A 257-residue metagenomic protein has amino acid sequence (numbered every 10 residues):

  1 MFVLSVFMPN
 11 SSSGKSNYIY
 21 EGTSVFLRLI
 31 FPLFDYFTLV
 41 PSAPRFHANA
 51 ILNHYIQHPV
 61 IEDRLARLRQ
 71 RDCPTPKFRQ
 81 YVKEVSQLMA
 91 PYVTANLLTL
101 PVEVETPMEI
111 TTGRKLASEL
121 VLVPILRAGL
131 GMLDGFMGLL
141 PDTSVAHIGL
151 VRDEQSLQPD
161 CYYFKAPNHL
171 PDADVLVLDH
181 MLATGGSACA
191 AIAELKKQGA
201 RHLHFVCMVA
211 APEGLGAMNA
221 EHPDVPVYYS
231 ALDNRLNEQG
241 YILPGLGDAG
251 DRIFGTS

Functional and structural regions predicted by a protein language model:
M1, N17-I19: The N-terminal extracellular segments of secreted preproproteins, especially immediately downstream of signal
M1-S11: Extreme N-terminal basic, low-complexity initiation segments that serve as generic localization/processing leaders
Y18, F26, Y36-S257: PRPP-associated nucleotide enzymes
